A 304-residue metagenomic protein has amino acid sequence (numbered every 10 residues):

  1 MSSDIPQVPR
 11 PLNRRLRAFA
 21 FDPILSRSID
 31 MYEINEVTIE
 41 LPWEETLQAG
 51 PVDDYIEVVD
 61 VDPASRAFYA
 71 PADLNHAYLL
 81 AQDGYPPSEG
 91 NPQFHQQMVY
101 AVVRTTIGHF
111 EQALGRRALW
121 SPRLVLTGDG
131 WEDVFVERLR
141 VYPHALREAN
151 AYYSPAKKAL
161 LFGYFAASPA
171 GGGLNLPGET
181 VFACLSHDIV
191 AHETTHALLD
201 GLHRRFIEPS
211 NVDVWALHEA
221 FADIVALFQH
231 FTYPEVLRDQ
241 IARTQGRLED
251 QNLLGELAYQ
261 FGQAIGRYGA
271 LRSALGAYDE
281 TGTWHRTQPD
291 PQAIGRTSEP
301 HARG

Functional and structural regions predicted by a protein language model:
M1-R104, G108-Q112, W120-R123, V134-E137 (+1 more regions): Acidic/polar low-complexity interaction segments
V103, I107-S121, G128-A159, G163-A191 (+1 more regions): Zinc-dependent metallohydrolase catalytic domains
T194: Glycine-rich, mobile lid/loop segments that gate access to catalytic sites or pores
